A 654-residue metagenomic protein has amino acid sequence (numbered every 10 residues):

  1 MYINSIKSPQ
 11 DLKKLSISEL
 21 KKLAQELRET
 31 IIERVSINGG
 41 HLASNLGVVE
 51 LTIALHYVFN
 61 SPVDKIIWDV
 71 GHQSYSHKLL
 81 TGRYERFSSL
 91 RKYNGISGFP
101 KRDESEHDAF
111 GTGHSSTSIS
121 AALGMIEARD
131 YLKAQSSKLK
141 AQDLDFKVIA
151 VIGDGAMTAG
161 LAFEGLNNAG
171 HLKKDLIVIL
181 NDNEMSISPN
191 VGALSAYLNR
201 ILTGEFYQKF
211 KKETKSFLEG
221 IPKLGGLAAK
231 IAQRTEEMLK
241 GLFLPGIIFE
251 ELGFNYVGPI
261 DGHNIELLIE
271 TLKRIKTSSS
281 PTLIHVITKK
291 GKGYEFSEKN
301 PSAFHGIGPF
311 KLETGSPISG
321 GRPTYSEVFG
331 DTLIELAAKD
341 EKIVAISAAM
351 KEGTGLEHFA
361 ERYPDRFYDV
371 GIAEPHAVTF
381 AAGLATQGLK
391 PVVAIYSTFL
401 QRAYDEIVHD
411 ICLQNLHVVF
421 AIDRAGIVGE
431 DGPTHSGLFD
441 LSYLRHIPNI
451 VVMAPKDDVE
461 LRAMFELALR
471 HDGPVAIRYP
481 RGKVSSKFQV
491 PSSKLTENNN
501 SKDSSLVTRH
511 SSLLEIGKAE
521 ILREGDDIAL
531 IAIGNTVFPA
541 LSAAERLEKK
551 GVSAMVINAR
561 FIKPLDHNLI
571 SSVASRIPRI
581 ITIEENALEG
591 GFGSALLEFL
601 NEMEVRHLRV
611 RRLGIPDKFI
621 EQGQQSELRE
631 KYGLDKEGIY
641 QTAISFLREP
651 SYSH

Functional and structural regions predicted by a protein language model:
M1-L80, I248-E270, S278, T282-T288: N-terminal amphipathic, basic-rich helices that act as targeting or association modules
I3, E184-F329: Long, well-ordered, tryptophan-enriched scaffold segments
H41-S136, K140-L172, Y325, K342-I343 (+3 more regions): Cofactor-binding active-site loop characterized by glycine-rich and histidine/acidic residues
K65, T288-L400, E406-N415, I531-G534: Non-catalytic terminal/interface segments that mediate subunit docking, oligomerization, and allosteric communication
A128, E270-K273, H305-G306, T324-K339 (+8 more regions): Glycine-/acidic-rich phosphate or pyrophosphate-binding loops and their flanking alpha/beta elements
K133-F146, T314-G321, S486-L513, S645 (+1 more regions): Short, basic, low-complexity termini and linkers enriched in Ser/Thr/Gly/Pro that act as targeting/leader peptides
A228-F296, H417-D423, L441-F488, K636-H654: Structural signature of the thiamine diphosphate
P309, I318-G321, G429-D431, V451 (+2 more regions): Peripheral docking tails and interdomain loops at the edges of cofactor- or intermediate-handling domains
